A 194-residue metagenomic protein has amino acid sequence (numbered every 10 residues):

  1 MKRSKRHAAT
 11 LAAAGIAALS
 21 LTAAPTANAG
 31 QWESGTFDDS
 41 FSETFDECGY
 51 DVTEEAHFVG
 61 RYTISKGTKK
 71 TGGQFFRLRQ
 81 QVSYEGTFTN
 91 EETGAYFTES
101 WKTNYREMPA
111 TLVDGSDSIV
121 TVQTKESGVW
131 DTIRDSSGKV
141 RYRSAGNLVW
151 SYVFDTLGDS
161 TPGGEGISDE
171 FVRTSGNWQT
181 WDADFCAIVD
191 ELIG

Functional and structural regions predicted by a protein language model:
M1-A29: Secretory targeting and sorting signals
G30-G194: Beta-strand-enriched cores of mature, soluble protein domains
